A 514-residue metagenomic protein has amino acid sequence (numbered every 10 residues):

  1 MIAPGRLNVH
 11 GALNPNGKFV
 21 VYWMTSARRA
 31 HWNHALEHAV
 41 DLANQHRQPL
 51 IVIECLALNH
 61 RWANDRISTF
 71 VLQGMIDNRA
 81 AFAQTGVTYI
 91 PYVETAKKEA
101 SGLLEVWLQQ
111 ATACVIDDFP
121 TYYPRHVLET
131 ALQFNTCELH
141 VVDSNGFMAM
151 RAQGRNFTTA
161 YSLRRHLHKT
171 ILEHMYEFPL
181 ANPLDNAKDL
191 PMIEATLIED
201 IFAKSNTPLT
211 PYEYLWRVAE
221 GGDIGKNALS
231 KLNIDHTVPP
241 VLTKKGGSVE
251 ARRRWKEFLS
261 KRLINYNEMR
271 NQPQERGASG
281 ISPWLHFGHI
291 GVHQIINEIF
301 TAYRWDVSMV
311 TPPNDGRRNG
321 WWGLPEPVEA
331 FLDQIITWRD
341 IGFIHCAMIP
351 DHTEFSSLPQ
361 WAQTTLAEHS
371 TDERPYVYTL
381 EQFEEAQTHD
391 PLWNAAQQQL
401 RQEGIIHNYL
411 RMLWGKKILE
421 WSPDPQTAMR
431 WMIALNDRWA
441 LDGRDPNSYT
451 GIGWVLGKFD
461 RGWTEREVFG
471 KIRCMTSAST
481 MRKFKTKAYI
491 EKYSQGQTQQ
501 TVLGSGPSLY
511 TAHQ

Functional and structural regions predicted by a protein language model:
M1-L190, Q398, K417-T427, W431-G451 (+1 more regions): Trp/Phe/Arg-rich N-terminal binding region typifying the photolyase-homology
P4-L13, H46, I67-G74, T237-P239 (+3 more regions): Short low-complexity stretches enriched in small and charged residues
N16, A149, N156-S357, A488-Q514: Glycine/tryptophan-enriched, flexible segments
F19-H34, I51-N59, A203, L242-A251 (+4 more regions): Short charge-dense sequence patches
Q73, C137, I193, G246 (+3 more regions): Short coil/turn linker and secondary-structure boundary residues
P120, N145, L167, L259 (+3 more regions): A broadly conserved detector of short glycine/acidic/proline-rich loop/turn motifs that flank catalytic sites and bind
Q272-I490, S494-G496: Active-site-proximal binding-pocket segments
